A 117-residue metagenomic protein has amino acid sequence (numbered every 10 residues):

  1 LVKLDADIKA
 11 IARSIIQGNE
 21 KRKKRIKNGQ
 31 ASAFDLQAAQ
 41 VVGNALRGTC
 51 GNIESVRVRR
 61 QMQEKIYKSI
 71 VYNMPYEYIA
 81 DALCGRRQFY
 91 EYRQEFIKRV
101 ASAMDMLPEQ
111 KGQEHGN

Functional and structural regions predicted by a protein language model:
L1-V56, L107-N117: N-terminal interaction/assembly modules
K3, G85-R86: Short, aromatic/basic-enriched loop-to-helix "N-cap" motif that marks the start of an alpha-helix at regulatory
D7, I11, Q61-K65, Y92: Residue-level detector of well-ordered alpha-helical segments, enriched for hydrophobic/aromatic packing positions
L36, Q40, R60-E64, Q94: Non-catalytic, well-ordered alpha-helical scaffold segments
E54-M74: Short amphipathic alpha helix immediately N-terminal
Y72-G85: Helix-turn-helix DNA-binding module
M74-E77, M104, P108: Short amphipathic alpha-helical interaction/hinge segments
F89-L107: DNA major-groove recognition helices of helix-turn-helix
